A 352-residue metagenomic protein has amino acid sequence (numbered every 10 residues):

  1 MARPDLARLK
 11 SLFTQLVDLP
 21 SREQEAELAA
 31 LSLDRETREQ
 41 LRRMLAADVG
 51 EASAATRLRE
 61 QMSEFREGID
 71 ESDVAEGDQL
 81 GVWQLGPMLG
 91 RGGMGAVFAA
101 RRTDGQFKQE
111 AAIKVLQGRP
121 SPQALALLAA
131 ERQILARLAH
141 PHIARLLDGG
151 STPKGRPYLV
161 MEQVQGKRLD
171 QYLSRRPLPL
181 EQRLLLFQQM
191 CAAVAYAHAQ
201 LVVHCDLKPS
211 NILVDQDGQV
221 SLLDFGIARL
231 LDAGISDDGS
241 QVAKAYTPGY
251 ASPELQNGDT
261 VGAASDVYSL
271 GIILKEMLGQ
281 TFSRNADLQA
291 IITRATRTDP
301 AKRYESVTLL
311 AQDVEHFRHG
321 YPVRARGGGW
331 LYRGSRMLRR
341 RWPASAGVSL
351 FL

Functional and structural regions predicted by a protein language model:
M1-P87, A111, L180, Q241 (+1 more regions): Short N-terminal regulatory/linker segments that flank and modulate the kinase catalytic core
A96: Conserved N-lobe ATP-binding subsite of Hanks-type protein kinase domains, especially the beta3 VAIK lysine
A99, K108-Q117: Glycine-rich ATP phosphate-binding loop
Q117-R137: AlphaC helix of the eukaryotic protein kinase fold
D148-G150: A short, aromatic-enriched beta-strand patch in the conserved N-lobe beta-sheet of the protein kinase catalytic domain
K154-R168: Conserved short submotifs of the Hanks-type protein kinase catalytic core that shape the nucleotide-binding pocket
Q165, V194-A195, A199, P209-Q216 (+3 more regions): C-terminal lobe helix-coil module of Hanks-type protein kinase domains
